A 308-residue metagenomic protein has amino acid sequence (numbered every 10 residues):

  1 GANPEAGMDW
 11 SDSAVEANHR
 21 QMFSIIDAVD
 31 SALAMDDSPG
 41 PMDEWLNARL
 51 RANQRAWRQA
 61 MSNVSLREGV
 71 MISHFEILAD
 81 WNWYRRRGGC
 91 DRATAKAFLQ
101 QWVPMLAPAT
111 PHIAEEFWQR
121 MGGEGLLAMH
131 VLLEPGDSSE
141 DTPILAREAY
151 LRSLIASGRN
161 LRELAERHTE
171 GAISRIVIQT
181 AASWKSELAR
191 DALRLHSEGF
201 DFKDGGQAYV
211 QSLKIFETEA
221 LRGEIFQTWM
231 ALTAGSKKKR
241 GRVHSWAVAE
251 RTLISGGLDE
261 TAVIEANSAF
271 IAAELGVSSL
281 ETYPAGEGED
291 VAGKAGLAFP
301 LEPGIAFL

Functional and structural regions predicted by a protein language model:
G1-N47, H168: Catalytic adenosine-cofactor/nucleotide-binding cores of aminoacyl-tRNA synthetases and other
D9-E16, G125-L308: C-terminal low-complexity, glycine/proline- and small-hydrophobic-enriched intrinsically disordered tails that act as
V15-V29, Q101-R120, V277, E281-G296: Structured, non-catalytic alpha/beta "coupling" segments that mediate domain-domain communication and provide generic
D30-L33, T110-E115, A192-E198: Charged/polar, low-hydrophobicity segments characteristic of intrinsically disordered regions and flexible loops
P39-R58, M71-A156, Q179-W184: Acidic, turn-prone loop/beta-hairpin segments
M61-E68: Short helix-adjacent coil turns
N63, L99-W102, A172-I173: Short, well-ordered loop/turn elements at secondary-structure boundaries
